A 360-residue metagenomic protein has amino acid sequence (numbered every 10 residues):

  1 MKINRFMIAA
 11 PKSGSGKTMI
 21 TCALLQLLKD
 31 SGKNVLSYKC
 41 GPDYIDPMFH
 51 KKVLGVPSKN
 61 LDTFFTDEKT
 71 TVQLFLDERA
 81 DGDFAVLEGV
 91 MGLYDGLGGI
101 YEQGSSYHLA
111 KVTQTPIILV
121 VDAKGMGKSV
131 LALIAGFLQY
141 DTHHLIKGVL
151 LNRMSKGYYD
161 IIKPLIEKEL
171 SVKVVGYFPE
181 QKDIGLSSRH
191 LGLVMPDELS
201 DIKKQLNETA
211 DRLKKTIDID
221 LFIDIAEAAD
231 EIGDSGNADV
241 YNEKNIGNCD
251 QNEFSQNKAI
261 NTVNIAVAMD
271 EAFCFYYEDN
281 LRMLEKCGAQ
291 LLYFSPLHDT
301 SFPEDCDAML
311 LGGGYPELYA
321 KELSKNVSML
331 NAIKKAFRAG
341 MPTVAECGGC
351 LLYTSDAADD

Functional and structural regions predicted by a protein language model:
K2-M19, L25-T113, V121-G148, K156-D160: ATP-dependent carboxylate-amine ligase catalytic core
R5, K33-N34, T262-N264, Q290: Residues that mark the start of a beta-strand
K39-C40, V174-K182, Q290-H298: Beta-strand->loop->alpha-helix junctions that form or flank phosphate-binding loops in nucleotide-handling enzymes
T115, V172, A339-M341: A short helix->loop->beta-strand "cap" motif at the edges of active sites that frequently abuts
K128-N242, N257: Internal gly/pro-rich beta-alpha loop/helix module that stabilizes soluble enzyme cofactors or their anionic handles
N264-E285: Short, charged N-terminal beta->alpha structural module
R282-A345: Flexible gly/pro-rich beta->alpha loop and the following alpha-helix that scaffold active-site loops
Y353-D360: Conserved small/polar residues in nucleotide/adenosyl-binding loops
